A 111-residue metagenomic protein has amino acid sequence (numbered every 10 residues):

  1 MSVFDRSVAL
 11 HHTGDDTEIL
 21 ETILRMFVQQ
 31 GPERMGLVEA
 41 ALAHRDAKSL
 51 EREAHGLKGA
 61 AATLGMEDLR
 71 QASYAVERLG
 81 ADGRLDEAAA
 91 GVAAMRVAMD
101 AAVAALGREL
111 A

Functional and structural regions predicted by a protein language model:
M1-A111: Two-component system phosphorelay core
